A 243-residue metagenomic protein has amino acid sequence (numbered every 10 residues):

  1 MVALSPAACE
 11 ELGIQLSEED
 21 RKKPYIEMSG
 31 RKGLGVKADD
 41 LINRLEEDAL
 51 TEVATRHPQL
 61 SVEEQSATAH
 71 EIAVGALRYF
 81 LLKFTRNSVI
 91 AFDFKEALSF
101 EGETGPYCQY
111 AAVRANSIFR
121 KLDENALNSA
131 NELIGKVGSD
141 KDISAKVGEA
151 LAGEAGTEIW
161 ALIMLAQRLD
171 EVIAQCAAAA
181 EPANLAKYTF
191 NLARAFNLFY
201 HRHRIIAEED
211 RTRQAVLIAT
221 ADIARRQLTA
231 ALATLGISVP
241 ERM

Functional and structural regions predicted by a protein language model:
M1-M243: Non-catalytic interaction-recognition regions
